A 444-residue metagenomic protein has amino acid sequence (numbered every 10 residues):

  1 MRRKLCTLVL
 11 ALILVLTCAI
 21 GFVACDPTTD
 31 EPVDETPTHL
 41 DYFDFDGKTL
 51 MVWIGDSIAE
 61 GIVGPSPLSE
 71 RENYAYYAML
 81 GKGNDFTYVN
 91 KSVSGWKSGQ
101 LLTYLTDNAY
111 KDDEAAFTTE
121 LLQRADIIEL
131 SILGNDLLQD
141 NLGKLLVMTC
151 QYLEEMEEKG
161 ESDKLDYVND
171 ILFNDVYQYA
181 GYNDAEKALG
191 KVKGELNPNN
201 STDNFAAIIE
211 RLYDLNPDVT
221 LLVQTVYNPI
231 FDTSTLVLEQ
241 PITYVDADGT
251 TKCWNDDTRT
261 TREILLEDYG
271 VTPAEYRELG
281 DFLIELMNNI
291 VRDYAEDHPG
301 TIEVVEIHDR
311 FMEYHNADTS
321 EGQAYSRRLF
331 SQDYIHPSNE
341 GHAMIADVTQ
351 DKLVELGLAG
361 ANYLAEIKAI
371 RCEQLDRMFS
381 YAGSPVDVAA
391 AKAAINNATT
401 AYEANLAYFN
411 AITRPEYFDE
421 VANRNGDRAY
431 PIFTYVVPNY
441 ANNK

Functional and structural regions predicted by a protein language model:
M1-V9: Bacterial N-terminal signal peptides that target proteins for export
G21-A24: C-terminal motif of bacterial Sec signal peptides marking the signal peptidase cleavage site
P32-S94, T119-E120, C150, E416: Serine-esterase "nucleophile elbow" of acetyl-processing enzymes
L50-G55, A59-G61, T87-S92, D126-S131 (+4 more regions): Structural recognition of the beta-strand scaffold that forms the well-ordered cores of secreted hydrolase catalytic
Q100-L196, L222, V226-E239: Oxyanion-hole/transition-state-stabilizing segment in secreted/luminal serine hydrolases and related acyltransferases
F231-I307: Substrate-gating cap/lid alpha-helix
S326-E366: Histidine-centered active-site loop/cap adjacent to the catalytic His in serine esterases/O-acetyl transfer systems
A365-K444: Beta-rich interaction/scaffold domains
